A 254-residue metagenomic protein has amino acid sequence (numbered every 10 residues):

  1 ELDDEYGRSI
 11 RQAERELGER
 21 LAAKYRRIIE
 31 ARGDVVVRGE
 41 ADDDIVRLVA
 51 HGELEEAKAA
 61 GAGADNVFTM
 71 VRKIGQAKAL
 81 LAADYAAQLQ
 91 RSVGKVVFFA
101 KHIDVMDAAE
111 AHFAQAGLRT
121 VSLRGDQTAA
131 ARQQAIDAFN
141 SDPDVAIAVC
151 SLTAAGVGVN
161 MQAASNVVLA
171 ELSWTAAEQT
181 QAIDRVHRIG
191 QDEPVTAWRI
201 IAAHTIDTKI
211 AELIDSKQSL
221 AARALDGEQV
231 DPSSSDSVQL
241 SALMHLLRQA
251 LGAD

Functional and structural regions predicted by a protein language model:
E1-E14, A131, A146, C150-S234: SF2 helicase/translocase ATPase core recognition
E1-G94, I103-D104, A108-A111, I210 (+2 more regions): Interdomain linker/hinge connecting the two RecA-like lobes of the SF2 helicase core
A77, L81, A130-Q134, Q181: Short, conserved clusters of charged catalytic residues that mark active-site and nucleotide-handling motifs
A83, A100, W198: Conserved beta-strand elements flanking the ATP-binding pocket of the protein kinase catalytic core
Q88-R91, A138-D142, V159-M161: Conserved catalytic network of the ASCE P-loop NTPase/AAA+ motor domain
L89-K95, G117-R119, A164-V167: Short, surface-exposed connector motifs at secondary-structure boundaries
K95-F99, D107-E110, A114-A155, E178: Conserved helicase ATPase core of P-loop NTP-dependent helicases/translocases
